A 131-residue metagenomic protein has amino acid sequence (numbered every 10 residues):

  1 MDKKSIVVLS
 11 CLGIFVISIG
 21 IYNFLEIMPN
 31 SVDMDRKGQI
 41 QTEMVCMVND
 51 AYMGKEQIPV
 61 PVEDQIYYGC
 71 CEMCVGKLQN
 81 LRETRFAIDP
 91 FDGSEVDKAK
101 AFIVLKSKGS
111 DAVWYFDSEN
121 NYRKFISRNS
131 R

Functional and structural regions predicted by a protein language model:
D2-R131: Intrinsically disordered, low-complexity terminal tails/loops enriched in metal-binding residues
